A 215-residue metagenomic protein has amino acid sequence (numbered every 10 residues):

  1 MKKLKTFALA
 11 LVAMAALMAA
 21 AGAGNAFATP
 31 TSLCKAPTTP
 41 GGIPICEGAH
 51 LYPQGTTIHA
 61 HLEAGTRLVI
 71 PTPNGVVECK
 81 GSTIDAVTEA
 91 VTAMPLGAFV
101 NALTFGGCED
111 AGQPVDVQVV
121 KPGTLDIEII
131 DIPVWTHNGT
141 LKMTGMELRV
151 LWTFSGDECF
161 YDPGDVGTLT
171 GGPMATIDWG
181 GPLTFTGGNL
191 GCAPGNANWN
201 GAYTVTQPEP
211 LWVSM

Functional and structural regions predicted by a protein language model:
M1-A10: Bacterial N-terminal signal peptides that target proteins for export
K3, M18-F27: Subunit-assembly interface segments of extracellular/virion macromolecular structures
L4, V119, G145, S155-V205 (+1 more regions): Mature extracytoplasmic or otherwise solvent-exposed domains
L9-L11, L148-R149: A near-ubiquitous, low-amplitude feature marking generic local secondary-structure context
A10-A20: Bacterial N-terminal signal peptides
G24-T104, G180-M215: N-terminal segment immediately downstream of the Sec signal-peptide cleavage site in secreted/extracellular proteins
H61-I177: Predominantly extracellular/secreted and cell-surface proteins with exposed, flexible low-complexity segments
